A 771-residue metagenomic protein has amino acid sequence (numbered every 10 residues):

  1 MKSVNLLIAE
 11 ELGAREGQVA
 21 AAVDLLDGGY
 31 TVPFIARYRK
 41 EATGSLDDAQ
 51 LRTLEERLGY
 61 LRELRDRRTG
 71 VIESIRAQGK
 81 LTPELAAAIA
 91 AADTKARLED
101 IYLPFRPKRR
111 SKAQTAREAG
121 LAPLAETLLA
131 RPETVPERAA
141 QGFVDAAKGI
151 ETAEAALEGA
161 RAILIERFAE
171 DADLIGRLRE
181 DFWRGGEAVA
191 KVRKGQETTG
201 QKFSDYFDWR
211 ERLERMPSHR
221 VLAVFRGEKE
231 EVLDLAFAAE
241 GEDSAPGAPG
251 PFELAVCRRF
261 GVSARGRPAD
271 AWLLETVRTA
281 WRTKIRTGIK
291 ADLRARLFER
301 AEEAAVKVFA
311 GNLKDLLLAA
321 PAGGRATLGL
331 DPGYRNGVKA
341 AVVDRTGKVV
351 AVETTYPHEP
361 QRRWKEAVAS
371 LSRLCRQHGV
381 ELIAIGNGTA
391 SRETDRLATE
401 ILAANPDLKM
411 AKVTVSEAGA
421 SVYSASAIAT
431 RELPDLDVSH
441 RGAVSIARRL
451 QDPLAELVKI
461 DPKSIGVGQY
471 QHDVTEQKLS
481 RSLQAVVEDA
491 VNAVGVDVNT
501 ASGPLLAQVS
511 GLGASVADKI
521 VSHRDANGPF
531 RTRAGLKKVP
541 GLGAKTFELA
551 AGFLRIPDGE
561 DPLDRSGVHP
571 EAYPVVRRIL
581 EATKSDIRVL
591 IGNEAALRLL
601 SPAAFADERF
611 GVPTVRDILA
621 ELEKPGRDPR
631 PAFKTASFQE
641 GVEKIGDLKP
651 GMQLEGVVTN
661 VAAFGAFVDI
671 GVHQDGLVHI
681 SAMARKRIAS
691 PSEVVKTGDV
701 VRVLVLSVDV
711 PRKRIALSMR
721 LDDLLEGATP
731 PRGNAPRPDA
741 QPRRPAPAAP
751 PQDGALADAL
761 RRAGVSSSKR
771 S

Functional and structural regions predicted by a protein language model:
G13, A320-A322, E488-S522, E640-V678 (+1 more regions): C-terminal accessory/binding modules appended to enzymatic or scaffolding proteins
D24-D27, P104, T115-E118, A223-G227 (+16 more regions): Replace "in large, NTP-powered and nucleic-acid-processing enzymes" with "in large, NTP-powered factors and other
T31-V32, D47-A147, A493-A632, Q639 (+1 more regions): Accessory alpha-helical DNA-binding modules that contact the DNA backbone or grooves
F34, Q50-T53, Y60-G329, G333-S424 (+3 more regions): Duplex nucleic acid-engaging cores and interfaces of nucleic-acid transaction enzymes
E84, R97, I101, V413 (+3 more regions): Long, charge-rich intrinsically disordered scaffolds of nucleic-acid metabolism proteins
E180-E187, L330-Y334, G388-A390, T414-V422 (+5 more regions): A glycine-rich phosphate-binding loop feature that marks nucleotide/adenosyl-phosphate handling sites
D292-A301, A305-A310, S464-G495, A604-P650: Long, charged amphipathic helices and adjacent flexible linkers at domain junctions
L554-S771: Single-stranded RNA-binding regions, centering on S1/OB-family and related RNA-binding modules
